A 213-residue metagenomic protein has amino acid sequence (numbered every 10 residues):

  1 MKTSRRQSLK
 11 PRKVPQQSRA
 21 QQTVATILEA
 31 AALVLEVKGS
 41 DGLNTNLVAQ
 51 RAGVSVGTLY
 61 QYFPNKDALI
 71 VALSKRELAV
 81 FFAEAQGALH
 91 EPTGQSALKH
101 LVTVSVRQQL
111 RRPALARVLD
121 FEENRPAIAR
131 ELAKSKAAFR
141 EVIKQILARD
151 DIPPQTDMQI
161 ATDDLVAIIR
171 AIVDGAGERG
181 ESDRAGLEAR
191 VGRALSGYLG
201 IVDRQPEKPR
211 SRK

Functional and structural regions predicted by a protein language model:
M1-Q22, P154-T156, D203-K213: N-terminal intrinsically disordered/low-complexity leader segments
Q22, T26, A30, V34-A68: Helix-turn-helix
I27-L35, E77, F81, S105 (+2 more regions): Short hydrophobic clusters on alpha-helical segments that form packing/core surfaces in small helical domains
I70-E77, A116, E131, S135: Alpha-helical DNA-contacting segments of helix-turn-helix folds
L73-L98: Amphipathic alpha-helical linker/stalk segments
A79-F82, K99-R111, P126-I152, Q159-D163 (+2 more regions): Amphipathic alpha-helical packing segments from all-alpha helical-bundle domains
Q86-A88, V118-P126: Short linear capping/connector segments at secondary-structure termini
R111, Q145, V166-R184, S196-Q205: Amphipathic C-terminal alpha-helical segment
